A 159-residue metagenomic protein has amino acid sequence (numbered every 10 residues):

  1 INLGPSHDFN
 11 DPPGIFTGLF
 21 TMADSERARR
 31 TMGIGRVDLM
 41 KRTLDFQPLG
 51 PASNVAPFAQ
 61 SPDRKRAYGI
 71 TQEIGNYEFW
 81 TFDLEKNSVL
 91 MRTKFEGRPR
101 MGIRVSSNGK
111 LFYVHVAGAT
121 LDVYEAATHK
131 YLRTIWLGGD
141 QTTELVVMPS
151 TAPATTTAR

Functional and structural regions predicted by a protein language model:
I1, R42-L49, S88-K94, K130-I135: A short beta-strand motif characteristic of beta-propeller blades
I1-P13, P51-P62, R98-V105, G139-A154: Repeated scaffold domains used in trafficking and secretory/extracellular systems, primarily beta-propellers
I15-G18, A67, F112: Hydrophobic beta-strand positions that form the internal "hydrophobic ladder" of WD40/Gbeta-like beta-propeller blades
S25-M32, Q72-Y77, V116: Short, solvent-exposed loop/turn segments at conserved positions within beta-propeller repeat blades
D38-R42, D83-N87, E125-H129: Short loop/turn segments that connect beta-strands within beta-propeller blades
V116-R159: Blade-level signature of beta-propeller repeat domains, shared across WD40, Kelch, NHL, RCC1 and BNR/Asp-box propellers
